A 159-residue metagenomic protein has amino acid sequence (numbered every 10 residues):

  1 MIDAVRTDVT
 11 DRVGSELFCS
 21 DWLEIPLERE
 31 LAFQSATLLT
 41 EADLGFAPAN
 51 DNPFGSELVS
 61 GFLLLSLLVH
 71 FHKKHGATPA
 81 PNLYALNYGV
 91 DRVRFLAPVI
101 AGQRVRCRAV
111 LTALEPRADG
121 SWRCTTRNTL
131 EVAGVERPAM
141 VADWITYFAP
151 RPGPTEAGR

Functional and structural regions predicted by a protein language model:
M1-D11, A97-R159: HotDog/MaoC-like acyl-thioester-processing domains
M1-N87, G153-R159: Hot-dog-fold acyl-thioester-processing enzymes
G55, L96-A97: Short, surface-exposed secondary-structure edge patches
V90-F95: Short alpha-helix capping/helix-loop boundary micro-motifs
